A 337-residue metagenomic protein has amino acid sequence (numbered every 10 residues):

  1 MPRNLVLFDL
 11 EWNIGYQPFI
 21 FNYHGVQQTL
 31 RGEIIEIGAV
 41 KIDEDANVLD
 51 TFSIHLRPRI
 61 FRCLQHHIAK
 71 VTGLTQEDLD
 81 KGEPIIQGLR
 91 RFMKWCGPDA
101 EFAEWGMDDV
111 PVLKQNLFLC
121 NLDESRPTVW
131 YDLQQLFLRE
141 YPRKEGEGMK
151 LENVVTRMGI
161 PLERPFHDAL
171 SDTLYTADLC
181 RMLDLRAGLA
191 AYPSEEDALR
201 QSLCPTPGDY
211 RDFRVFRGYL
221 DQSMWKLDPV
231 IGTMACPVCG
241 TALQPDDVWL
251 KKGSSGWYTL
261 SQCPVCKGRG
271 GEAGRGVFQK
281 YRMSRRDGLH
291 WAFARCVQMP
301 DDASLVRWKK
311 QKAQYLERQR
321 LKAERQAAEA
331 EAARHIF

Functional and structural regions predicted by a protein language model:
P2-P111, E272-Y315: Conserved non-catalytic scaffold segment of RNase H-like nuclease domains
P18, D80, T128, P165-F166 (+1 more regions): Short loop/turn and capping residues at structural boundaries
V26, T75, L79, A100 (+4 more regions): A general structural-boundary detector
R31-I37, K41-T72, M93-Y219, M283-D287: Metal-dependent phosphoesterase core characteristic of DEDDh/y 3'-5' exonuclease domains
L74, L122, I160, T241 (+1 more regions): Short aromatic/hydrophobic-glycine micro-motifs
M182-F337: Acidic two-metal-ion nuclease catalytic site recognized across multiple nuclease folds, prominently DnaQ/RNase D-T
